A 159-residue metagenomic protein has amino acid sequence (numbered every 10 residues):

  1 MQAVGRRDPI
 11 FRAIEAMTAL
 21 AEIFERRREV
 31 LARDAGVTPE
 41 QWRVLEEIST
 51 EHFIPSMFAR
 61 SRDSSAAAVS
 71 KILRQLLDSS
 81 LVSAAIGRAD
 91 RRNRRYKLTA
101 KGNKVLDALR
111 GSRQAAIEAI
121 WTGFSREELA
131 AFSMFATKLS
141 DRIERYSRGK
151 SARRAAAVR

Functional and structural regions predicted by a protein language model:
M1-A35, A100: N-terminal leader segment of winged-helix/HTH proteins
M1-G5, R126-R159: C-terminal regulatory/oligomerization modules of transcriptional regulators
R7, A13-A16, A35, P39 (+4 more regions): Anionic, Ser/Thr-rich low-complexity intrinsically disordered regions
E15, R43, A130: Active-site phosphate/pyrophosphate-handling residues
A21, L106, S140-E144: A structural signal for well-ordered alpha-helices, especially hydrophobic packing surfaces of coiled-coils
E25, Q75-T137: Charged, amphipathic alpha-helical coiled-coil/dimerization segments
R26-A68, S79, S151, A157: N-terminal helix-turn-helix DNA-binding core of bacterial DNA-binding proteins
